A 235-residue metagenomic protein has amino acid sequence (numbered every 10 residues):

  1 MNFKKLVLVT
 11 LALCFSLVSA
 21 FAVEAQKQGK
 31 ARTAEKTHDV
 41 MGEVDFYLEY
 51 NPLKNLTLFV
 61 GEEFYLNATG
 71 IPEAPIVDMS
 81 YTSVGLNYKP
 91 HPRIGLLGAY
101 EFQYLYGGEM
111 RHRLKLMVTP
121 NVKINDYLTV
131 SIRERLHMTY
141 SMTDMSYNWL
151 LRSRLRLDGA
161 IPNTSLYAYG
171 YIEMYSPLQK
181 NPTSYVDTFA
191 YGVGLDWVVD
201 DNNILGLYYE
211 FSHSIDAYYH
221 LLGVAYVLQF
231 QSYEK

Functional and structural regions predicted by a protein language model:
M1-A31, Q231-K235: Cleavable N-terminal export/targeting peptides
A22-P72: Short glycine/proline- and aromatic-enriched beta-strand/turn motifs that initiate or cap beta-hairpins
H38-V44, D78-T82, M110-L114, M145-L151 (+2 more regions): Residues that define the transmembrane beta-barrel architecture of outer-membrane proteins
V44-F46, V84, L116-V118, S153-L155 (+2 more regions): Membrane-embedded beta-strands of outer-membrane beta-barrel proteins, especially the hydrophobic/small aromatic
Y50, Y88, P120-V122, L157-I161 (+2 more regions): Residue-level signature of outer-membrane beta-barrel architecture
K54-V60, P92-G98, N125-V130, N163-A168 (+3 more regions): Repeated loop/turn-to-beta-strand initiation elements of outer-membrane beta-barrel proteins
E62-A68, Y100-Y106, V122, L136-Y140 (+3 more regions): Transmembrane beta-strands of outer-membrane beta-barrel pores
V118, Y219-K235: Outer-membrane beta-barrel "beta-signal"
